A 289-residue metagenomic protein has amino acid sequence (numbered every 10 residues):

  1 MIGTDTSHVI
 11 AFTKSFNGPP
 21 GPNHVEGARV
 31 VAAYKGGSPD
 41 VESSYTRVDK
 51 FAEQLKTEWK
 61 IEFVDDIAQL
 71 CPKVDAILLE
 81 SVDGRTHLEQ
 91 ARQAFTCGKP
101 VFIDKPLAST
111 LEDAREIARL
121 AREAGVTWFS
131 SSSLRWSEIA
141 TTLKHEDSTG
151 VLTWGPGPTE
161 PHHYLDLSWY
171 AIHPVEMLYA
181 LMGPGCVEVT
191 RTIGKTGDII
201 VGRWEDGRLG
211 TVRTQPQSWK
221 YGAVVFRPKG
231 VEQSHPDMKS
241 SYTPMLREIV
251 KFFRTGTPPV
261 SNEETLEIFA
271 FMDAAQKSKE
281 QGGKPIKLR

Functional and structural regions predicted by a protein language model:
M1-C97, R119-E123, K279-Q281, L288: N-terminal glycine-/serine-/threonine-rich beta1-alpha1-beta2 phosphate-ribose binding loop of Rossmann-like
D65, I103, W128-S130: Hydrophobic residues in well-ordered beta-strands that form the structural core
I77-L78, R254-R289: C-terminal helix-rich "cap/oligomerization" subdomain common to oxidoreductases
G98-P100, K105-P106: Short helix/strand-capping hinge loops at secondary-structure junctions that flank key functional elements
L107-Y164: A contiguous active-site-proximal alpha/beta segment in oxidoreductase catalytic domains
W154-K220, E263-L266, A270: Rossmann-like dinucleotide-binding domain that binds NAD(P)(H)
S218-T257: Interdomain hinge/lid region at the active-site interface of Rossmann-like NAD(P)-dependent oxidoreductases
